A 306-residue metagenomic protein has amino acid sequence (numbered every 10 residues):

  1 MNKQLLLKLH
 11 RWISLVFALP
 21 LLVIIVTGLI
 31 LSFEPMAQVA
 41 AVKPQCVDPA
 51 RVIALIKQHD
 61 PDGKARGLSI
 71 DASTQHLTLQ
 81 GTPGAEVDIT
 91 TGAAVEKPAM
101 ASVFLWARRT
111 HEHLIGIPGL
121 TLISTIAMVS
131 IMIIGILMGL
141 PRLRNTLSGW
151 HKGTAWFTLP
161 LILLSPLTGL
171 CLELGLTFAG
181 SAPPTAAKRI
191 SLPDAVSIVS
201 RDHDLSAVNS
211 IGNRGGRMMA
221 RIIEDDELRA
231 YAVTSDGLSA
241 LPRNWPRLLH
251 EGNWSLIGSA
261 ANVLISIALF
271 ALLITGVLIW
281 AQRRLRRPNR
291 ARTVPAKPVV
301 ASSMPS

Functional and structural regions predicted by a protein language model:
M1-S306: Conserved histidines in hydrophobic membrane contexts and catalytic metal-binding motifs
